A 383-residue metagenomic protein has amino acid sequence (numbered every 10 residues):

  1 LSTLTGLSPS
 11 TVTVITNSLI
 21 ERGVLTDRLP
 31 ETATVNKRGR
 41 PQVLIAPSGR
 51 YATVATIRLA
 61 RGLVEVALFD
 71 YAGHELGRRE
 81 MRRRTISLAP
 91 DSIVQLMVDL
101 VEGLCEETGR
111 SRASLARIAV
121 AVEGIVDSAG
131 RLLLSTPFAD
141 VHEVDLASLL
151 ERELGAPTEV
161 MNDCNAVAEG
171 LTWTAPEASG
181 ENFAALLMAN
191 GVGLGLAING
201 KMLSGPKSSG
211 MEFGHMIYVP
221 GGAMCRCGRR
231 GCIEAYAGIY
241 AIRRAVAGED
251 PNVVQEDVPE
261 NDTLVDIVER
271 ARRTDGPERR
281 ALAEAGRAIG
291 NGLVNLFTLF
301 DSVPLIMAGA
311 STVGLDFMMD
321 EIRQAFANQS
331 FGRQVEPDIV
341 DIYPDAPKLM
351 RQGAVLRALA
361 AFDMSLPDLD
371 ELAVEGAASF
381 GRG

Functional and structural regions predicted by a protein language model:
L1-L29, A33-P41, A46-E80, I86-E107 (+1 more regions): ATP-binding/phosphotransfer module of carbohydrate and carboxylate kinases, centering on a glycine-rich
T5, P137-A139, E159-N165, A185-L187 (+1 more regions): Active-site nucleophile and cofactor-binding loops and adjacent substrate-binding regions of central metabolic enzymes
P30-V54, T158, N162-F183: Conserved phosphate-binding catalytic cores of ATP/NTP-utilizing and phosphoryl-transfer enzymes
L44, V54-R58, L115-A119, F183-L187 (+1 more regions): Short glycine-aspartate micro-motif
D70, D127, A197: Short, acidic, Ser/Thr-enriched surface-loop or helix-capping motifs
E75-R78, R82-N182, F317-N328: Glycine-rich phosphate-binding loop and adjoining helix at the ATP-binding site of ATP-dependent phosphoryl-transfer
N165-A166, V192, M307: AAA+ ATPase active-site-proximal loops
G180-A237: Glycine-rich phosphate-binding loop of actin/hexokinase-like ATP-binding domains
